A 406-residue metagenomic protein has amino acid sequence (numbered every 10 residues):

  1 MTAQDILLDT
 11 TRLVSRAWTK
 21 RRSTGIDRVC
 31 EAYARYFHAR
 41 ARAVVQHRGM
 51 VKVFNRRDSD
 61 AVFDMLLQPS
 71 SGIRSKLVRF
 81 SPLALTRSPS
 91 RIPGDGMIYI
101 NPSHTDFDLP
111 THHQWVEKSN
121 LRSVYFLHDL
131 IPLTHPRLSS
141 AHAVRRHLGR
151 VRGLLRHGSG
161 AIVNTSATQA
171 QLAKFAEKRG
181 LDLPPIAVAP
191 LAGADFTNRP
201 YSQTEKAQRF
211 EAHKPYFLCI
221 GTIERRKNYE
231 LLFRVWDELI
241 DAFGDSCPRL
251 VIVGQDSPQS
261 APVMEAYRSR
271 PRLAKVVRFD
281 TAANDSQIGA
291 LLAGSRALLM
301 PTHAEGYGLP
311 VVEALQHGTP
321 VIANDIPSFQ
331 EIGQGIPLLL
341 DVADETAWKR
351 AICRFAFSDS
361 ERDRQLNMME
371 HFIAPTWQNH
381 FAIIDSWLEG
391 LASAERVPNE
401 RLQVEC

Functional and structural regions predicted by a protein language model:
M1-C406: Carbohydrate transferase catalytic cores enriched for Leloir-type hexosyltransferases
